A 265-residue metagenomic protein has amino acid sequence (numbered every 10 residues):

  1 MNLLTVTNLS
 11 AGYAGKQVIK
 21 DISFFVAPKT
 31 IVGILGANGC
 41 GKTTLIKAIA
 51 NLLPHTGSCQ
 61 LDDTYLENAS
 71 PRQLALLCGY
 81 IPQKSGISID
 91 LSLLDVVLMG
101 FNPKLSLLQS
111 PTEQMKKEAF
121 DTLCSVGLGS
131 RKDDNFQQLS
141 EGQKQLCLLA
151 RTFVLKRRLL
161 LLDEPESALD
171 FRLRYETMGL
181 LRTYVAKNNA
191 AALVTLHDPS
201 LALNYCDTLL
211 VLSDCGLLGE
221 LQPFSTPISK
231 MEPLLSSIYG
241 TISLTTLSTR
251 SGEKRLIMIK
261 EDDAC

Functional and structural regions predicted by a protein language model:
L35-A37: The feature captures the beta-strand-to-loop junction immediately N-terminal to the Walker
A50: Helix-to-loop junction immediately C-terminal to a conserved catalytic motif
G57-Y65, L74: Conserved ABC transporter NBD signature motif
L98, E113-R131, K156: Conserved ABC ATPase "signature" region
N135-L139: Conserved ABC ATPase signature
L160-E164: Catalytic Walker B motif of ABC-type/P-loop ATPase nucleotide-binding domains
M231-C265: ABC ATPase nucleotide-binding domains
